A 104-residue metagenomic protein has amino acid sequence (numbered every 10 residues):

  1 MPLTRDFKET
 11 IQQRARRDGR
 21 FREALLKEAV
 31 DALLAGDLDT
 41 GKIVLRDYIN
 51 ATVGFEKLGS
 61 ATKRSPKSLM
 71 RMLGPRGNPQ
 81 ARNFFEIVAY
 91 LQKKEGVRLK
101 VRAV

Functional and structural regions predicted by a protein language model:
M1-V44: N-terminal flexible/basic segments that precede or flank functional cores
R16, L34, G74, A89-Q92: Signal for well-folded cores of large energy- and translation-related assemblies
G19-E23, L38, F55, G59-T62 (+1 more regions): Alpha-helix N-cap/helix-initiation sites
L33-L34, I49-V53, E95: Short alpha-helix boundary/capping elements
K42-L58: Short basic helix-loop element that most often maps to the first helix and adjoining turn of HTH DNA-binding modules
K63-P79: Recognition helix of helix-turn-helix/homeodomain-like DNA-binding domains that insert into the DNA major groove
R76-A89, K100: Short, basic-rich loop-to-helix N-cap that marks the start of a DNA-contacting helix
K93-V104: Short C-terminal boundary/hinge segments that cap the last helix of small helical domains
